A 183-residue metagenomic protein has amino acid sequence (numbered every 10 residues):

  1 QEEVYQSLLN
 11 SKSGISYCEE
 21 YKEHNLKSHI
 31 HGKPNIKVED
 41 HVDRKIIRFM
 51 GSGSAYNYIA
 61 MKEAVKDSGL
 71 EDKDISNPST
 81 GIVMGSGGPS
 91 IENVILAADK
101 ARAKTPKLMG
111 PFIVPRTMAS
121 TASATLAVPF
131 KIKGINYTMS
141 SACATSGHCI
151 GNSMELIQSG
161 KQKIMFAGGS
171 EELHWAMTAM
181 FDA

Functional and structural regions predicted by a protein language model:
Q1-I46, S68: ACP-dependent fatty acid/polyketide chain-elongation machinery
E2, K12-C18, I47, K66-S76 (+1 more regions): Acyl-thioester C-C bond-transforming condensing/cleaving domain
E3, S7, G53-A60, T145 (+1 more regions): Generic hydrophobic secondary-structure packing signal
E23-L26, S76-T80: Short, conserved alpha-helical segments within structured domains
H31, N57-Y58, S123, I150: A general structural signal for well-ordered alpha-helical segments in protein cores
H31-N35, G81, D99, G168: Glycine-centered structural positions embedded in regular secondary structure
E39-D74, S79: Glycine-rich, N-terminal phosphate-binding loop and its surrounding beta-alpha-beta segment
M84: Short helix- or helix-capping micro-motifs that position conserved polar/aromatic residues at function-defining sites
